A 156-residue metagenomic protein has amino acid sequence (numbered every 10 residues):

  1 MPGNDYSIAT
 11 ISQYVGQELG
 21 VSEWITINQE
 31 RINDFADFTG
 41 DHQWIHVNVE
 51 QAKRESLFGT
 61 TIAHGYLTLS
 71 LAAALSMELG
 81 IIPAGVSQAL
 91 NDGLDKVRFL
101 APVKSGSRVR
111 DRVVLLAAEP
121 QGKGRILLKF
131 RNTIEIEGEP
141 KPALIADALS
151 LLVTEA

Functional and structural regions predicted by a protein language model:
M1-Y14, A101-A156: HotDog/MaoC-like acyl-thioester-processing domains
P2-A63, T154: Catalytic strand-loop segment that frames the active site of acyl-thioester-processing enzymes
V21-E23, R31, Q88-D95, V109 (+1 more regions): A generic structural signal for short beta-strands and their flanking turns/coil linkers
N33-A36, L69-A73: Predominant activation on well-ordered alpha-helical scaffold segments within soluble catalytic domains
L57-A63, S70-V114: Hydrophobic beta-strand-centered segment that forms part of the acyl-chain substrate-binding groove
Y66-L69, L127: Core FKBP-type peptidyl-prolyl cis-trans isomerase
